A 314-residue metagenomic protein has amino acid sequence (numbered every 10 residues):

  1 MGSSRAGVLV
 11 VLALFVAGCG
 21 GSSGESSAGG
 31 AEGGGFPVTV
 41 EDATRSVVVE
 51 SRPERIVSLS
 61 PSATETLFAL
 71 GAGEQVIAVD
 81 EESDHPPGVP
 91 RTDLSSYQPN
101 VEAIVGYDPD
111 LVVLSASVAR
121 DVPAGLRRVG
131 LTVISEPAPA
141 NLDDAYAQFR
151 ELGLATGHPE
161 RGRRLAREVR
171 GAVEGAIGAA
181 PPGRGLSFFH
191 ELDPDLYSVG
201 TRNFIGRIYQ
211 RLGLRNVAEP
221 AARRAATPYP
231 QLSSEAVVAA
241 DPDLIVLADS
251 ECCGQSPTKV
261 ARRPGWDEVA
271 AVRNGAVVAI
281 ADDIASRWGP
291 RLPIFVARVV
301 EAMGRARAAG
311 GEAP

Functional and structural regions predicted by a protein language model:
G2-S4, V8-V11, F15-S62, E160-E191 (+1 more regions): Bacterial Sec-exported substrate-binding components of ABC uptake systems
P37, R55-S117, L214-V217: A short, structured surface patch at a secondary-structure boundary
D42-T44, T92-E102, A119, A222-S234: Short helix-initiation/N-cap motifs at beta->coil->alpha
S46, D121-Y197, A218-E219, T227 (+2 more regions): Extracytoplasmic substrate-binding proteins
P53, N100-S117, L131, S233-S250: Proline-aspartate-enriched helix->loop->beta-strand connector
S60, A116-S117, L192-P194, L244 (+2 more regions): Short secondary-structure boundary segments
E81-H85, D93, R202-P228: Alpha-helical, coiled-coil/dimerization segments enriched in small aliphatic residues
A119-R128, L244-R263: A ligand-binding cleft/hinge motif common to bilobed small-molecule-binding domains
